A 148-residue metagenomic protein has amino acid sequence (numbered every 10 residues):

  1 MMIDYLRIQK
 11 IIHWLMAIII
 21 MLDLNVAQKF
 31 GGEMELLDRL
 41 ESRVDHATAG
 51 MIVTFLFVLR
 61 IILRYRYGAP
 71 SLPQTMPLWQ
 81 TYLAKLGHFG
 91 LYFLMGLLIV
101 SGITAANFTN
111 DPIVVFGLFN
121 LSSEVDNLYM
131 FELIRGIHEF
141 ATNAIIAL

Functional and structural regions predicted by a protein language model:
M1-L148: Membrane-embedded alpha-helical bundles that constitute the cytochrome b-like, heme-associated redox core of multi-pass
